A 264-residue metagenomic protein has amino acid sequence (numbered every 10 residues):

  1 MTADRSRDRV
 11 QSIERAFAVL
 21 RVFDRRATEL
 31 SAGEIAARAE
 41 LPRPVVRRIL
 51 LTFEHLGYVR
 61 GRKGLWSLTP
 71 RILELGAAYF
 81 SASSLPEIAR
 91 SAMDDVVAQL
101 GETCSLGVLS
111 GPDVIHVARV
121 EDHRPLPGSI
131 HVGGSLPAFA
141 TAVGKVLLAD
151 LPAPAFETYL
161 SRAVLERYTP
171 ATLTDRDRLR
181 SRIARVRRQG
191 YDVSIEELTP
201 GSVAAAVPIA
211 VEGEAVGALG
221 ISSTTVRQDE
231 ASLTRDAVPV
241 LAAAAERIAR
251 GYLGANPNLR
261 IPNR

Functional and structural regions predicted by a protein language model:
M1-E87, E246-G254: N-terminal helix-turn-helix
L65-A163: Amphipathic alpha-helical effector-binding/dimerization core of metabolite-sensing transcriptional regulators
L73-L75, L165-E166, T224-Q228: A short, flexible beta-alpha/helix-coil linker loop
I88-V96, L160-A205, G251: Short, basic/aromatic recognition patches
P200, V216-R264: Juxtadomain coupling helices with adjacent low-complexity linkers
I209-E212: Sensor-regulatory modules in signal-transduction proteins
